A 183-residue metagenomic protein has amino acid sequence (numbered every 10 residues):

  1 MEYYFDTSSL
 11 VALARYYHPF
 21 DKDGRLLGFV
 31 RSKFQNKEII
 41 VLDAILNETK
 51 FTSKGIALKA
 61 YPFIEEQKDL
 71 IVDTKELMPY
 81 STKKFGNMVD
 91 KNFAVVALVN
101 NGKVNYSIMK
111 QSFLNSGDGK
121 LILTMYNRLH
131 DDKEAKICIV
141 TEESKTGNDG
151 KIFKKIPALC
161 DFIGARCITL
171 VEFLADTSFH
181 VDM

Functional and structural regions predicted by a protein language model:
M1-Y3: Extreme N-terminal starter segment of soluble prokaryotic enzymes
T7-I137, K145-T146: Active-site-proximal, substrate-binding regions of enzyme catalytic domains and RNA-binding/basic surfaces
G117-M183: Acidic, metal-binding active-site segment of PIN/NYN-like and related structure-specific nucleases
